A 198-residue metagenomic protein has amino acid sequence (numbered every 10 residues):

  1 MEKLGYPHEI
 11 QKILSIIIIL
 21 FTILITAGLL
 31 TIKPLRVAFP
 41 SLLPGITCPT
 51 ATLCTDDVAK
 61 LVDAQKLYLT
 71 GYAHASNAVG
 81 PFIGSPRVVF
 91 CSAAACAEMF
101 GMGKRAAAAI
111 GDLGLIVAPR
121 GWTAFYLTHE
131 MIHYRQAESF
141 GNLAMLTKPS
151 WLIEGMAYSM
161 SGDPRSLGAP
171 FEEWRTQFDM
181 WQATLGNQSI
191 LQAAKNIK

Functional and structural regions predicted by a protein language model:
E2-L43, F171-K198: Pan-zinc metallopeptidase signature
P44-L61, D112-G114: Acidic/histidine-rich, surface-exposed loop or edge segments in extracytoplasmic proteins
D56-G111, R120: Auxiliary, metal-adjacent structural segments of Zn-dependent hydrolase domains
A64-G71, T123, L127, L152-M156 (+3 more regions): Stable alpha-helical elements in mature extracytoplasmic
G111-T128, N142-P149: Short pre-active-site segment immediately N-terminal to the catalytic Zn-binding motif
F125-E138, A157-Y158: Active-site recognition of the HExxH zinc-binding catalytic motif
Q136, I153-G162, I190-I197: Acidic helix/loop microenvironments that form the catalytic cleft of cell-wall polysaccharide enzymes
L146-Q182: Post-HExxH zinc-binding segment in Zn-dependent metallohydrolases
